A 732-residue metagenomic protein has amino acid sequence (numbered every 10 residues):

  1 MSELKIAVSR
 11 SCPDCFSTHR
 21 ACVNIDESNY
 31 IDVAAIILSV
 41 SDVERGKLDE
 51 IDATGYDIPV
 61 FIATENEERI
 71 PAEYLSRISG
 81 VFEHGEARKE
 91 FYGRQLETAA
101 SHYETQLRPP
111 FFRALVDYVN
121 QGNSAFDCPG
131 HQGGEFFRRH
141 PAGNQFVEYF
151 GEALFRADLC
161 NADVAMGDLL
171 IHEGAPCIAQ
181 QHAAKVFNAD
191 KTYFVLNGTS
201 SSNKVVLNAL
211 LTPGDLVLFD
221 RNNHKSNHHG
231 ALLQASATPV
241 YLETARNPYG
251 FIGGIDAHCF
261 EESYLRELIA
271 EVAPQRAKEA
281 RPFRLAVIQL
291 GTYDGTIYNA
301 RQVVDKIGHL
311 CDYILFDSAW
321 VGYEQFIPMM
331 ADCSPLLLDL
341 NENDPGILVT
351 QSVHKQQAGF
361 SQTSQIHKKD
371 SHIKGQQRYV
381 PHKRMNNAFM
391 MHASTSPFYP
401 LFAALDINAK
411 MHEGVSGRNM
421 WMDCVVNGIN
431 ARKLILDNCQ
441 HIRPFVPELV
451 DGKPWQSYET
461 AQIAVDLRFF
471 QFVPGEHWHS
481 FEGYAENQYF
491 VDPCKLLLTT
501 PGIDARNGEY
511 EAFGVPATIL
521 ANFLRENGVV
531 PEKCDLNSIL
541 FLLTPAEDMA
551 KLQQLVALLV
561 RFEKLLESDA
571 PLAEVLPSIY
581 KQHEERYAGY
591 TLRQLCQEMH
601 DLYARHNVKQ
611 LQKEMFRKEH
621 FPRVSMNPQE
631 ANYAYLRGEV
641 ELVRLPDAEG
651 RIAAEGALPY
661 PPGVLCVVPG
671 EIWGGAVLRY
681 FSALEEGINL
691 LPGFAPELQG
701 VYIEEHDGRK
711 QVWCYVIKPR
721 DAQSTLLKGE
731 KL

Functional and structural regions predicted by a protein language model:
S2-A165, E173, K185, Y264 (+1 more regions): Non-catalytic terminal extensions of PLP-dependent enzymes
S9-R10, C22-D26, S39-D57, T64-E65 (+4 more regions): Conserved PLP-enzyme active-site core in the AAT-like
I31-I36, L75-F82, D190, D215 (+3 more regions): Conserved acidic residues
H140-Q234, V240: Long, structured ligand/cofactor-binding scaffold of large enzymes
L170-C177, L196-N197, I255-S263, E511-G514: Conserved phosphate-coordination/catalytic loops
E173-C177, S396-Y399, T518: Alpha-helix N-cap/helix-start motif at coil-to-helix transitions, marked by capping-box chemistry
T192-Y193, T350, G528-E532: A short linear hydrophobic-aromatic micro-motif
Y193, A286-Q289, I539-T544: Short glycine-rich or small-residue beta-strand-to-loop segments that form or flank ligand, phosphate, metal/Fe-S
